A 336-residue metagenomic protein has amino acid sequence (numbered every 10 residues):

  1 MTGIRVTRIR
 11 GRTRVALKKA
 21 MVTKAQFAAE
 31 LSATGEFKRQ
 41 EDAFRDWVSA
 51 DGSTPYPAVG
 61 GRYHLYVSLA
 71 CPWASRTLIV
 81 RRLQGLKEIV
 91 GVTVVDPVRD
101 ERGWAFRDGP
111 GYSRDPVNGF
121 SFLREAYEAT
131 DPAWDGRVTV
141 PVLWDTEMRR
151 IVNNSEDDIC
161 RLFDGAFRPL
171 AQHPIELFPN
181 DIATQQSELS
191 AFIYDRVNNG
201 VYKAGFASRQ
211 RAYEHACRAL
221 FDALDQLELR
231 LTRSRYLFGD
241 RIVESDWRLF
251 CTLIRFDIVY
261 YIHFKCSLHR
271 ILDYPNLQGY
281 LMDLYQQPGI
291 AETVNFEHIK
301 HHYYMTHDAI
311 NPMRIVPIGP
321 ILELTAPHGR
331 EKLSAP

Functional and structural regions predicted by a protein language model:
T2-P336: C-terminal alpha-helical interaction module
